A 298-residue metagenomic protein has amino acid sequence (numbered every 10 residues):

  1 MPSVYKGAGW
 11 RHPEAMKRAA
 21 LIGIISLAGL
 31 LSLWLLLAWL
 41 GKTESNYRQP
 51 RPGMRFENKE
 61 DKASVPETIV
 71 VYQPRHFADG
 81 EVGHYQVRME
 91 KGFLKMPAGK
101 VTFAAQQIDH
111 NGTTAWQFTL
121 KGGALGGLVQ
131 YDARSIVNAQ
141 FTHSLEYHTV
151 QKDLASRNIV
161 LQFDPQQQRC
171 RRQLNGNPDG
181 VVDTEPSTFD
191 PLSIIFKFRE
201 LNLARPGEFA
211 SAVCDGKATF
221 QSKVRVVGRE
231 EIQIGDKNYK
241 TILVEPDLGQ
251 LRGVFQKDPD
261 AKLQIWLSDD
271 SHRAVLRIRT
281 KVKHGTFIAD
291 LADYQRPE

Functional and structural regions predicted by a protein language model:
Y5, R11-H12: Short, positively charged and aromatic/hydrophobic N-terminal segments
R11, I22-G23: Compositionally biased non-globular segments, especially hydrophobic aliphatic-rich helices of signal peptides
M16-A19: Positively charged n-region of N-terminal signal peptides that target proteins for export
G23-L36: Hydrophobic membrane-insertion alpha-helices, especially the h-region of bacterial N-terminal signal peptides
W34-P165, L203-E298: Acidic, serine/threonine-rich low-complexity disordered tracts
N158-E200: Hydrophobic, well-structured mid-protein blocks that either form specific transmembrane helices
